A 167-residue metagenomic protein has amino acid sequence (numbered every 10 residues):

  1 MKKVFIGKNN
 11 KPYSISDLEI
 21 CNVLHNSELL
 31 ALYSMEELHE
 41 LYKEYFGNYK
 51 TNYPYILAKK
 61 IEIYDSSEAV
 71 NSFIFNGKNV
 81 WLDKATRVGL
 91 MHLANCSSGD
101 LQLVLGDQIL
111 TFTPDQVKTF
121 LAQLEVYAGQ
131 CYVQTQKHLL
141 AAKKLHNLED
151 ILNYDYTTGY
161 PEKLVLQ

Functional and structural regions predicted by a protein language model:
M1-Q167: A preference for well-ordered globular domain cores that mediate specific macromolecular interactions or catalysis
